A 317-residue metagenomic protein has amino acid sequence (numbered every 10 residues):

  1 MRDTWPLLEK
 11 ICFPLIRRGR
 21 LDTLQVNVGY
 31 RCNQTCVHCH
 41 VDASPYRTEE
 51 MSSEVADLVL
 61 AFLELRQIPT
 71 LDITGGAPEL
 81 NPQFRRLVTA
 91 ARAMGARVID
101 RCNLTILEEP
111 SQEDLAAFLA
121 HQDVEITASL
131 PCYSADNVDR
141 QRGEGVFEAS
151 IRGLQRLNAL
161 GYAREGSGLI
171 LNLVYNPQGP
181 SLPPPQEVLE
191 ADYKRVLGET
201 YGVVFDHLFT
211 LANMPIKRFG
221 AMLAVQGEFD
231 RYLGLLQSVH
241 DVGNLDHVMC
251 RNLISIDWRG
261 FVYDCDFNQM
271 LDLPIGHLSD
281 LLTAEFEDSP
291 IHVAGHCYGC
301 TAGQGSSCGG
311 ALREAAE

Functional and structural regions predicted by a protein language model:
M1-G75, E79-A90, A96: Conserved alpha-helical substructure of the radical SAM core
R20, T35, Q67, Q122-D123 (+3 more regions): Short loop/turn motifs at secondary-structure junctions
T23, A43-S52, R66-N81, R92-S111 (+2 more regions): Core AdoMet radical
L24, L60, V88, A116 (+3 more regions): Generic structural signal for well-ordered alpha-helices, preferentially at hydrophobic/aromatic core positions
S134-C250: Radical SAM enzyme [4Fe-4S]-AdoMet core and its adjacent flexible, acidic and glycine-rich loops/tails across
C250-L253, C297: Short, surface-exposed beta-edge/turn micro-motifs
I256-D257: Short, acidic, Ser/Thr-enriched surface-loop or helix-capping motifs
F261-E317: Flexible mid-to-C-terminal extensions adjoining Fe-S/redox cofactors in radical SAM and related proteins
